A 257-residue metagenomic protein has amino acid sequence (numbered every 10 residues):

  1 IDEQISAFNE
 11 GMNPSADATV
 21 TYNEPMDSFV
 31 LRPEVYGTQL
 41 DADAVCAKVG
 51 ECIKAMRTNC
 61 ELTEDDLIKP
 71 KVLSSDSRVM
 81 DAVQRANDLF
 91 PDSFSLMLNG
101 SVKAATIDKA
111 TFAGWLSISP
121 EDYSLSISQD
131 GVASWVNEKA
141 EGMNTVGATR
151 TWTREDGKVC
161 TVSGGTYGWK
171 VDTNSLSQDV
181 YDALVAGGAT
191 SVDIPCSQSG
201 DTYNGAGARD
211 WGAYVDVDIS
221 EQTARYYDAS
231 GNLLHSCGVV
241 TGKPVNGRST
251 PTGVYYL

Functional and structural regions predicted by a protein language model:
I1-L257: Surface-exposed, secretory/extracytoplasmic low-complexity segments enriched in Ser/Thr/Asn/Gly/Pro
